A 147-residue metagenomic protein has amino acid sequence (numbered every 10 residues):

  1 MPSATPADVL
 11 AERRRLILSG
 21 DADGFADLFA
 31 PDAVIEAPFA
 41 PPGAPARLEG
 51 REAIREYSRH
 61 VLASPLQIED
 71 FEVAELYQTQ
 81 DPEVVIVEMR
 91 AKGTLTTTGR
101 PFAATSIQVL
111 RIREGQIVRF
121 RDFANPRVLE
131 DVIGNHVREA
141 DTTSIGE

Functional and structural regions predicted by a protein language model:
M1-D27, P31, R138-E147: Short, low-complexity N-terminal intrinsically disordered segments enriched in polar/charged residues
M1-T5, L62-E147: A beta-strand edge to alpha-helix "cap/lid" segment located at domain peripheries
A7, A11, R55-R59, E88: Generic alpha-helical structural signal
D8, G24, E52-A53, V128: An acidic, carboxylate-rich microenvironment
V9, D21, Y57-S58, E72 (+1 more regions): Hydrophobic alpha-helical segments typical of transmembrane helices and their membrane-interface/capping positions
R13, F25-A26, A33, G50 (+4 more regions): Hydrophobic pocket/interface hotspot
A30-P82: A solvent-exposed, acidic/Ser-Thr-rich amphipathic alpha-helical stretch
